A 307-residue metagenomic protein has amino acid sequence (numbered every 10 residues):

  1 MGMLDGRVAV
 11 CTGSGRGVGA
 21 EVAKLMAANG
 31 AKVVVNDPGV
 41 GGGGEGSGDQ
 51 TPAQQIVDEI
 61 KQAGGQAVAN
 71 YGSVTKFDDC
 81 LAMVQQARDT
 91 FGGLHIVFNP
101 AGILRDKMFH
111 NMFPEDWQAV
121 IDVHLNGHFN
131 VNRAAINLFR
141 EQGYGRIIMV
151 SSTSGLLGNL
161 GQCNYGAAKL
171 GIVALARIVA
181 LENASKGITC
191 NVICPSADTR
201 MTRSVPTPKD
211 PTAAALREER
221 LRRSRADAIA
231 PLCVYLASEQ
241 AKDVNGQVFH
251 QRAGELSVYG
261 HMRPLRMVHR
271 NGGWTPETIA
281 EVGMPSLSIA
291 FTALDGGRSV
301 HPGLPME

Functional and structural regions predicted by a protein language model:
G2-V35, V40: Canonical Rossmann dinucleotide-binding motif of NAD(H)/NADP(H)-dependent dehydrogenases/reductases, specifically
D5, A63-V68, Q86-N99, R105-M108 (+2 more regions): A glycine-rich helix->loop->beta "capping" turn within Rossmann-like NAD(P)(H)-dependent oxidoreductase domains
Q50, Q54, Y71-Q85, P114: The beta1-alpha1 cofactor-binding region of Rossmann-like NAD(H)/NADP(H)-dependent oxidoreductases
I60, M108-F109, D116-I121: Substrate-binding pocket helix/loop in short-chain dehydrogenase/reductase
N132, A168, A176: Active-site helix of classical SDR
S152: Residue(s) in the substrate-gating loop at a strand-loop-helix junction that position the organic substrate next
A213-E307: C-terminal helical subdomain
